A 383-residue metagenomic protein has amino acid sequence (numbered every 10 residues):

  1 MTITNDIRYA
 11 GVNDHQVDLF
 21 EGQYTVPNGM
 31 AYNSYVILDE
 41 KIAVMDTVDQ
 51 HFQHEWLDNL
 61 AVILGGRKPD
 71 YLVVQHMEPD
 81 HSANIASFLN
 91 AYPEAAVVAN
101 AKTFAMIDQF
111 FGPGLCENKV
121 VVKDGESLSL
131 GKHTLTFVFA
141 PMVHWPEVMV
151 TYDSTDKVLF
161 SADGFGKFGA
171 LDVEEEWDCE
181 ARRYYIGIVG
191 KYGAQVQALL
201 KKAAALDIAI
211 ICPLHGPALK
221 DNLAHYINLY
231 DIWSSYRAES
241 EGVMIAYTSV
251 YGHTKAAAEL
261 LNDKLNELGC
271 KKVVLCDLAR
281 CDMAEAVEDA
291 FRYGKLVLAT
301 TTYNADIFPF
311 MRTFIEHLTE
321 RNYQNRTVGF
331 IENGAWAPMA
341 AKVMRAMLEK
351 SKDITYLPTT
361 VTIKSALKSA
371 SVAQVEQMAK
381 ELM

Functional and structural regions predicted by a protein language model:
T2-L60, V150-D153, K157-S161, T254: Conserved beta-strand hairpin/beta-sheet module of binuclear metal-dependent hydrolase folds, prominently
T2-N5, A99-V148, Y192-A198: Metallo-beta-lactamase
E40, H51-V98: Active-site metal-binding motif and surrounding structural segment of the metallo-beta-lactamase
M45-T47, P69-M77, V97-N100, L159-D163 (+1 more regions): Active-site neighborhood of phospho(di)ester-bond hydrolases with catalytic His/Asp-centered motifs
N84, D282-A286: Short acidic active-site motifs
H144, V148, G164-K191, S234-E239: Active-site-proximal loop/helix segment associated with metal-binding centers of metalloenzymes
L171-I211, H215-A218, L260-C276, A286-M383: FMN-binding flavodoxin-like domain, especially the glycine-rich phosphate-binding loop
C212-E239, T313: Short N-terminal or domain-adjacent regulatory/targeting segments
